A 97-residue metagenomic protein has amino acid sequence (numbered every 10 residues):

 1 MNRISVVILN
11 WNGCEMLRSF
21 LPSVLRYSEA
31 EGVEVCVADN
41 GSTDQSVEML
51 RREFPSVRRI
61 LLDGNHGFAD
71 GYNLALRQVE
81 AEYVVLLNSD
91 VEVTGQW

Functional and structural regions predicted by a protein language model:
R3-S5, E34: Cell-envelope/extracellular polymer assembly enzymes that use nucleotide-activated donors
R18, D44-R52: Acidic helix N-cap motif at the loop->helix transition within catalytic regions of sugar-transfer enzymes
P22-G32: Short, acidic, metal-binding catalytic loop of nucleotide-sugar glycosyltransferases
S23, D39-V47, G64: A conserved acidic beta->alpha catalytic loop
G32-G41, I60-L62: Short beta-strand/loop segment that forms part of the nucleotide-sugar
Q45, D70, V91-W97: Acidic donor-binding/catalytic loop of UDP-sugar-dependent glycosyltransferases, especially processive GT2
L61-V79: Glycine-rich, basic loop-to-helix element that forms the pyrophosphate-binding segment of sugar-nucleotide handling
V84: Short aromatic/hydrophobic "clamp" motif used to bind/position activated sugar donors
